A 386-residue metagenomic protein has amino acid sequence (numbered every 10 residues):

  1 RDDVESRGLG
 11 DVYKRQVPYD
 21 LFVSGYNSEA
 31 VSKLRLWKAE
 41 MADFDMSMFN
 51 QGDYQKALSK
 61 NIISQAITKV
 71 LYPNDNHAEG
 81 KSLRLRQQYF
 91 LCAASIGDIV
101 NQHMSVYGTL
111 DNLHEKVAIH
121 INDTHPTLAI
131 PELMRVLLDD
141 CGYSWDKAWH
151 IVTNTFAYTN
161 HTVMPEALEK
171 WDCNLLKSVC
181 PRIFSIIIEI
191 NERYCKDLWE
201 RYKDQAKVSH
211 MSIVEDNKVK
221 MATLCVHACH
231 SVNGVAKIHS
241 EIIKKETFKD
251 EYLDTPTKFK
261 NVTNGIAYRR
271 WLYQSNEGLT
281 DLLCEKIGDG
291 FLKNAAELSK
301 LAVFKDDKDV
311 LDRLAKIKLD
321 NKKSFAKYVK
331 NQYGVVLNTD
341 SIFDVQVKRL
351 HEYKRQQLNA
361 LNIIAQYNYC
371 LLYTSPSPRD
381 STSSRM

Functional and structural regions predicted by a protein language model:
D2-Y13, Y373-M386: Single conserved hydrophobic/aromatic residue that forms the stacking wall/gate of nucleotide- or nucleobase-binding
S6-R7, D11-T124, W171-V235, T247-R349 (+2 more regions): Active-site cores of enzymes that catalyze phosphoryl transfer or operate on phosphate-rich substrates
M48, I130-L133, N160-L168, K244 (+1 more regions): Short acidic, glycine/serine/threonine-rich loops at helix termini
A93-G97, E132-C141: Alpha-helical support elements that line or immediately flank enzyme active sites and cofactor-binding pockets
T127-A129, Y143-C173, C195: Active-site-proximal binding-pocket segments
A129-I130, F343: N-terminal alpha-helical segment
A236, E241: Substrate/cofactor-recognition hotspot
K354, N362, N368-S375, R379: A conserved nucleotide-sugar
